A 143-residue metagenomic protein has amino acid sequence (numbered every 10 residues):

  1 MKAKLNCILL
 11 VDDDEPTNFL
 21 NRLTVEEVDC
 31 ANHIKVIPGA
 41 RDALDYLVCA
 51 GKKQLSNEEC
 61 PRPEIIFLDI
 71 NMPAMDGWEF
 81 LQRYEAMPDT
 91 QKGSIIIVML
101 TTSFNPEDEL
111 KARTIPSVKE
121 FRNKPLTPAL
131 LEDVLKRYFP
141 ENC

Functional and structural regions predicted by a protein language model:
M1-L9, E15-C30, E59-E64, N123-C143: Non-catalytic signal-transmission and effector/linker regions of two-component phosphorelay proteins
A3, L23, E79, K92-I95 (+2 more regions): Alpha4 helix (beta4-alpha4-beta5 surface) of REC/receiver domains from two-component response regulators
D13, V98-F104, P125: Conserved active-site segment of CheY-like receiver
V36-A50, G77: Helix N-cap/capping motif at the beta->alpha junctions
E58-P61, E85-G93: Conserved phosphotransfer cores of two-component systems
L68-D69: Active-site residues of response regulator receiver
M72: Receiver (REC) domain active-site loop signature in two-component systems and cognate sites in sensor histidine kinases
